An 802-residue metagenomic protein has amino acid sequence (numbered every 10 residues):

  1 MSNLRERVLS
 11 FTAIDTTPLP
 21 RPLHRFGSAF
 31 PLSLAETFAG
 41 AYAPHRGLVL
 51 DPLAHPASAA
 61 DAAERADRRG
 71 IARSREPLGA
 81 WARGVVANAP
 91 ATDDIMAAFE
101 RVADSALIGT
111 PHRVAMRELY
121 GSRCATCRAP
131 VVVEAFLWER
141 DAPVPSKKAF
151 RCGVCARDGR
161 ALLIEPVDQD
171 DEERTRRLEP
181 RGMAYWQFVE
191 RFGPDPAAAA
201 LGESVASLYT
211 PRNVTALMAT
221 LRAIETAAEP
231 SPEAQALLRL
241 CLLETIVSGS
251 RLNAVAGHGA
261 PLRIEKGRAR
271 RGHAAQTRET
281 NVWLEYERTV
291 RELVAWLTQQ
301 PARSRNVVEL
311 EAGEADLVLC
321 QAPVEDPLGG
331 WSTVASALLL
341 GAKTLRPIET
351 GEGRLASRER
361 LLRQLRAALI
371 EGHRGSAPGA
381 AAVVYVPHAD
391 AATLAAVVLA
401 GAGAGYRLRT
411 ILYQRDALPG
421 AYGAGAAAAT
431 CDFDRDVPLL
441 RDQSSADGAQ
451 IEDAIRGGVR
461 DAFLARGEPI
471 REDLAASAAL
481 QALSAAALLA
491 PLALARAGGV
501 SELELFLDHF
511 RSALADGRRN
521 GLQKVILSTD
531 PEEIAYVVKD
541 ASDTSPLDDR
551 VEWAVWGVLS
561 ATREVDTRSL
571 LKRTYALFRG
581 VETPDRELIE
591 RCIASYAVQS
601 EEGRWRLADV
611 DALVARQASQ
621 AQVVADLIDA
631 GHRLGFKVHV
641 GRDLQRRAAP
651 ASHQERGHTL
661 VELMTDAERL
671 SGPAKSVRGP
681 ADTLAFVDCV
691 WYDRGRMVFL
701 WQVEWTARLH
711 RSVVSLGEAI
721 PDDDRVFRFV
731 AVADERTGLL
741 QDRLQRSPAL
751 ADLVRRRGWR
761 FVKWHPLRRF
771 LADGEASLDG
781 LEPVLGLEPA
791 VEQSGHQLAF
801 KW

Functional and structural regions predicted by a protein language model:
S2-H55, A60, E64-D316, P323-R354 (+3 more regions): Nucleic-acid modification enzymes, centered on SAM-dependent nucleic-acid methyltransferases
V114-T126, T350-L412: Conserved Class I SAM-dependent methyltransferase catalytic core
A392-T393, R647-A649, E735-D742: Short, charged/polar "capping" segments at the starts of alpha-helices and the immediately preceding loops
A395-G403, L514, R656, L739-V754: Short, aromatic/basic amphipathic alpha-helical patches
T410-S652, G786-W802: C-terminal non-catalytic scaffold/interaction domains in large multidomain proteins
V638-R696, W705-L709, V713, D773: Active-site metal-binding core of divalent-cation-utilizing nuclease and nuclease-like domains
G679, E735-W802: Domain-level recognition of nuclease-like catalytic cores that cleave nucleotide substrates
R708-V730, R743-R746: Short, charged, amphipathic alpha-helix that recurs within catalytic cores of restriction-modification and other
